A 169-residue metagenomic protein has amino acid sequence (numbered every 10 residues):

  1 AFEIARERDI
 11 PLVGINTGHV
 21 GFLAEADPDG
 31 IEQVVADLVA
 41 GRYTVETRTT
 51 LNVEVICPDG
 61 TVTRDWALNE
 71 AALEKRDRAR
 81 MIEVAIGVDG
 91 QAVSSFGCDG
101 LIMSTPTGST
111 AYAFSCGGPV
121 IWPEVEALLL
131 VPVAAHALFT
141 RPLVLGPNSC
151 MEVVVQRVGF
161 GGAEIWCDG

Functional and structural regions predicted by a protein language model:
A1-G14, V20, E25: Glycine-rich phosphate/dinucleotide-binding loop and adjoining beta-alpha-beta core of small-molecule
I4-E7, D89, G117-I121, P147-N148 (+1 more regions): Short, solvent-exposed amphipathic alpha-helical segments in soluble enzyme and RNA/protein-processing domains
A5-I10, P28-V34, G117-E126: A glycine- and small-aliphatic-rich helix-loop capping segment at beta-alpha/alpha-beta transitions that lines
H19-G100: Catalytic core of DAGKc-family lipid kinases
L73, R78, D89-A92, F139-G169: ATP/nucleoside-binding phosphotransfer catalytic cores, i.e., glycine-rich phosphate-binding loops
I86, G108, I165: Short aromatic-centered micro-motifs
S95-F139: Gly/Ser/Thr-rich active-site loops/lids in small-molecule metabolic enzymes that frequently grip phosphoryl groups
